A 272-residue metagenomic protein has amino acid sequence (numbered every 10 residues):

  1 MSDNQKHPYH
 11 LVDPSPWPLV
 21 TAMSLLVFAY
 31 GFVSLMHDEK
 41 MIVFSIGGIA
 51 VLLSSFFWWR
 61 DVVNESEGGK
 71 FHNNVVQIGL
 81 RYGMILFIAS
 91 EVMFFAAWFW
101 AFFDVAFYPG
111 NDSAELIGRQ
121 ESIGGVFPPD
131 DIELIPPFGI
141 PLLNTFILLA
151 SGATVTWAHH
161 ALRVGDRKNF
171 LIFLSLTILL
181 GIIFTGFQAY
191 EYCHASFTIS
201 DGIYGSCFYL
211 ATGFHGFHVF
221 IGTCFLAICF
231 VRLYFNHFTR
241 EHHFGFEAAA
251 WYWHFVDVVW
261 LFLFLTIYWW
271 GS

Functional and structural regions predicted by a protein language model:
M1-S272: ...captures the hydrophobic TM-helix bundle architecture rather than a specific catalytic motif, and can also fire on
